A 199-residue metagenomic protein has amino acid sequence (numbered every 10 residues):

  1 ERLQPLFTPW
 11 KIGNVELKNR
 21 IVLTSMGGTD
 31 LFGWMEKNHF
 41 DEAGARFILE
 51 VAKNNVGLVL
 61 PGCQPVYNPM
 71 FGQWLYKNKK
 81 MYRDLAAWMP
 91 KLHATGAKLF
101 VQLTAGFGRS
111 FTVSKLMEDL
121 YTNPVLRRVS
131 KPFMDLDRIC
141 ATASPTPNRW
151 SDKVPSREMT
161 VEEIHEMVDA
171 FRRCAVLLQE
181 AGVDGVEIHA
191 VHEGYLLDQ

Functional and structural regions predicted by a protein language model:
E1-M117, V154-S156, M167, A175: N-terminal capping/small domains of soluble enzymes
F7-P9, A45, P145, W150 (+2 more regions): Residue-level detector of functional hotspots within protein domains
V59-C63, L99-L103, A181-L196: Short beta-strand segments at enzyme active-site cores
N68-M70, S110-F111, T146, G194-Q199: Short acidic/His/Gly/Ser-rich catalytic and metal-binding motifs that mark active-site loops of diverse hydrolases
H93, K98, T104-L177, A181: Non-globular sequence segments
P155-M159, H165-E166, E187-Q199: Polysaccharide-binding and catalytic clefts of secreted carbohydrate-active enzymes
